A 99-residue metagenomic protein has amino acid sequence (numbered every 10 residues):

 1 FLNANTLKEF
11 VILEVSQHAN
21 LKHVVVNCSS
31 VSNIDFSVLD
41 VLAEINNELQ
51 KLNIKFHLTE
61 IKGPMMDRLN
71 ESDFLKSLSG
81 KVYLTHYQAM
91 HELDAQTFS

Functional and structural regions predicted by a protein language model:
F1-S99: Structured cytosolic domains appended to multi-pass membrane proteins
